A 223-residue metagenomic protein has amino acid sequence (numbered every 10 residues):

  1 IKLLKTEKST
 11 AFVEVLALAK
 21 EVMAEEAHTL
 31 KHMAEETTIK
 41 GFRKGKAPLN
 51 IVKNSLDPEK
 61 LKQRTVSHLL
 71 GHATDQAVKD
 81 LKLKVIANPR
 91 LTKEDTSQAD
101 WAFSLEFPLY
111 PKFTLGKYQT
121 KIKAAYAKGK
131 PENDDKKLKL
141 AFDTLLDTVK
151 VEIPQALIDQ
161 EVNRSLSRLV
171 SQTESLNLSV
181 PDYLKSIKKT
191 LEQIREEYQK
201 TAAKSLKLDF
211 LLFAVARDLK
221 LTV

Functional and structural regions predicted by a protein language model:
I1-V223: FKBP-type peptidyl-prolyl cis-trans isomerases
